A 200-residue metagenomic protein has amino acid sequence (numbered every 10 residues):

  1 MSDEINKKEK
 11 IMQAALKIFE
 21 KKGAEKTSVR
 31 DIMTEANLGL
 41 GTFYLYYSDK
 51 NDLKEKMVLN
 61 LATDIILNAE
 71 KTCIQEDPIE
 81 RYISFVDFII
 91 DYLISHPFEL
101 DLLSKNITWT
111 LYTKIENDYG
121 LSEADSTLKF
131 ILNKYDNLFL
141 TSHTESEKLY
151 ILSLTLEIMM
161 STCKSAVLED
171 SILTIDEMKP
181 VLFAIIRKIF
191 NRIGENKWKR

Functional and structural regions predicted by a protein language model:
M1-N6, G194-R200: N-terminal intrinsically disordered/low-complexity leader segments
K7-A15, I32, M57-N68: Generic hydrophobic, amphipathic alpha-helix propensity
K10, I18-D52, K56: Helix-turn-helix
Y47, L53-L61, L103, E123: Alpha-helical DNA-contacting segments of helix-turn-helix folds
K56, E70-H96: Hydrophobic alpha-helical connector segments
E70, Y112-S153, P180-F183: Amphipathic alpha-helical packing segments from all-alpha helical-bundle domains
I94-D118, K164-L168: Amphipathic alpha-helical segments used for helix-helix packing
L138-I185, N196-R200: Hydrophobic/aromatic-rich alpha-helical bundle segments in the mid-to-C-terminal region
